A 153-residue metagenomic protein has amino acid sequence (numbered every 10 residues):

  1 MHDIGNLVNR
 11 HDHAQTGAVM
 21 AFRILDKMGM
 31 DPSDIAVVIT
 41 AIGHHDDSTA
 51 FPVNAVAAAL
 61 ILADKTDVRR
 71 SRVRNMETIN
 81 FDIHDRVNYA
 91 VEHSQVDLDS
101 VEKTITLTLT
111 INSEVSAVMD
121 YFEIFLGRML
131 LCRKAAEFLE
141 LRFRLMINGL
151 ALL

Functional and structural regions predicted by a protein language model:
M1-L98: Divalent metal-dependent catalytic cores for phosphoryl transfer on phosphate-bearing substrates
R70-L153: Terminal helices and disordered tails flanking the catalytic cores of nucleotide-processing hydrolases
